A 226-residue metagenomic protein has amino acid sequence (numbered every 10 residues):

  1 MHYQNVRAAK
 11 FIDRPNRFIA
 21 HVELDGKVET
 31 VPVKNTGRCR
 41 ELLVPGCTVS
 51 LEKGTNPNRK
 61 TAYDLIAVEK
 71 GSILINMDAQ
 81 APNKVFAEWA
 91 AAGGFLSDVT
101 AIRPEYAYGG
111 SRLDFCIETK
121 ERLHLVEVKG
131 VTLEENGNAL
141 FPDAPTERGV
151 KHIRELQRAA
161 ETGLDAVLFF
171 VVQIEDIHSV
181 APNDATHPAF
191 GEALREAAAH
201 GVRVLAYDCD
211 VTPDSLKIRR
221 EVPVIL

Functional and structural regions predicted by a protein language model:
A9, L113-D143, L156: Conserved catalytic cores of phosphodiester-cleaving nucleases, focusing on short active-site segments
D13, K53-N58: Short, charged beta-turn/beta-strand-edge "cap" motif at the junction between a beta-strand and an adjacent loop
N16-H21: Short aromatic-glycine-enriched beta-strand elements
G37-S50: Short nucleic-acid-contacting surface segments enriched for D/E, G, S/T with interspersed K/R
N56-I73, I218-R219: OB-fold/S1-family single-stranded nucleic acid-binding modules
G94-Y108: A short acidic/basic microdomain associated with nuclease active sites
G137-E147, R154-T186, D208: Nucleic-acid nuclease catalytic cores
Q173-L226: Domain-level recognition of nuclease-like catalytic cores that cleave nucleotide substrates
